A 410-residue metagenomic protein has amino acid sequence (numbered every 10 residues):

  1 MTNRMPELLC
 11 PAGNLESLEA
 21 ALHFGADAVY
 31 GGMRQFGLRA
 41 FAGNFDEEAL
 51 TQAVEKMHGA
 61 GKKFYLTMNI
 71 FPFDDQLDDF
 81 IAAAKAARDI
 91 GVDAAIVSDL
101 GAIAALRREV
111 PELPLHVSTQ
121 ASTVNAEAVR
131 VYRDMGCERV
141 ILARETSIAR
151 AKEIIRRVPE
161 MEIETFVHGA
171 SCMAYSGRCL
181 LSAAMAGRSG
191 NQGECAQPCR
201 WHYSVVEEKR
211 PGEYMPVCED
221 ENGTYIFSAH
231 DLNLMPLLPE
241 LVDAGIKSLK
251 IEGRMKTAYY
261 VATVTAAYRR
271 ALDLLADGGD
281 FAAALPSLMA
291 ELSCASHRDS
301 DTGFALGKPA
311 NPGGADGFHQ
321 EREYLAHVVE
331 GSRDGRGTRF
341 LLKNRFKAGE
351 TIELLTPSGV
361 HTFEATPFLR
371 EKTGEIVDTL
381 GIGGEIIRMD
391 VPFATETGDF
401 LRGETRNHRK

Functional and structural regions predicted by a protein language model:
M1-H23, A28-Q35, A53-V54, A60-I70 (+6 more regions): Surface-exposed amphipathic alpha-helical tracts and adjacent flexible/coil segments at the periphery of soluble enzymes
R39-K56: Glycine-rich, positively charged N-terminal anion/phosphate-binding segment
D78, E112-V124: Gly/Gly-Pro- and Ser/Thr-rich, intrinsically disordered tail segments characteristic of DNA damage-repair and tolerance
G101-A102: Alpha-helix capping/helix-boundary segments
R107: Short glycine-biased active-site loop of nucleotidyltransferases that positions the nucleotide triphosphate and helps
